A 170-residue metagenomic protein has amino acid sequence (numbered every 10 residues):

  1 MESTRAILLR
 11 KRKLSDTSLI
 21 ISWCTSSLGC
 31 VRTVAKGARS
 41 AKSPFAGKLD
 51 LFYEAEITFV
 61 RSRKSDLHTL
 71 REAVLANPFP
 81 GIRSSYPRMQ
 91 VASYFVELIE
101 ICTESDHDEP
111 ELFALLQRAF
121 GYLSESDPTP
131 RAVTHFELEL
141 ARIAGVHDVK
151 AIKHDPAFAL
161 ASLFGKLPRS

Functional and structural regions predicted by a protein language model:
M1-S170: Non-catalytic alpha-helical scaffolds and adjoining flexible linkers that form interface surfaces for assembly
